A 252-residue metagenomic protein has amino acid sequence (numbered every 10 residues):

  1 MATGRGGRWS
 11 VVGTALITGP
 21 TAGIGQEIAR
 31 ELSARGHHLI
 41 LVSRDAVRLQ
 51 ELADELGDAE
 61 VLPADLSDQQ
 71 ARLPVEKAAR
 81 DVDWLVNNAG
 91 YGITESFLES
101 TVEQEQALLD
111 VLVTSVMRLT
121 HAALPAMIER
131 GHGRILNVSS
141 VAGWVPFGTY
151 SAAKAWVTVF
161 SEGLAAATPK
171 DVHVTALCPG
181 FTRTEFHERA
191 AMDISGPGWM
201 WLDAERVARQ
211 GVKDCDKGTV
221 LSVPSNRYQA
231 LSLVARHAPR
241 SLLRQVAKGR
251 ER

Functional and structural regions predicted by a protein language model:
T21-A22: Conserved glycine-rich cofactor-binding loop
R35-E51: Conserved glycine-rich Rossmann-like NAD(P)H-binding loop of the short-chain dehydrogenase/reductase
N88-I93: Conserved NAD(P)H cofactor-binding loop of Rossmann-fold oxidoreductase domains
S96-L98, Q104-L109: Substrate-binding pocket helix/loop in short-chain dehydrogenase/reductase
T120, A153: Active-site helix of classical SDR
S140: Residue(s) in the substrate-gating loop at a strand-loop-helix junction that position the organic substrate next
V159, A165-A230, S241: SDR active-site lid
